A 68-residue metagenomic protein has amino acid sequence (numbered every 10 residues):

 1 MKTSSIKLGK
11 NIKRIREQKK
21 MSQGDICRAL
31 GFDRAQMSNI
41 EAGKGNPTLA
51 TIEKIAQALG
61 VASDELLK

Functional and structural regions predicted by a protein language model:
M1-K7: A detector for short, charged/polar N-terminal pre-domain segments
I6, E17-Q18, G45-N46: Short amphipathic helical patch at the helix-1/turn junction of helix-turn-helix
K10-A29: Short basic helix-loop element that most often maps to the first helix and adjoining turn of HTH DNA-binding modules
I12, I26-C27, M37-I40, L66: Conserved hydrophobic/aromatic packing and binding residues within compact polymer-binding modules
G24, A35, E53: Residues within helix-turn-helix
G31-N46: Recognition helix of helix-turn-helix/homeodomain-like DNA-binding domains that insert into the DNA major groove
T48-E65: DNA major-groove recognition helix of helix-turn-helix/homeodomain DNA-binding modules
